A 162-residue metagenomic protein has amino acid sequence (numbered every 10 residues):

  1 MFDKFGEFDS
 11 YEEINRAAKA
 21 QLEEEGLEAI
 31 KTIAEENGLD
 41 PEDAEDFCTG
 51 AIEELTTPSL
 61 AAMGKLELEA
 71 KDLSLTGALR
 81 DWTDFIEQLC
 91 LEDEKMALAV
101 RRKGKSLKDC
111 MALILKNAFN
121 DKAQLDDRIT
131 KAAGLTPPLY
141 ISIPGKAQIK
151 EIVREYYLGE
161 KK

Functional and structural regions predicted by a protein language model:
M1-L89, L158-K162: Low-complexity, interaction-prone regions
R16, R80, R101-R102, R128 (+1 more regions): Arginine residue identity/basic-tract feature
L22-G26, D93, S106, G145: Helix N-terminus capping/helix-initiation residues
A61-Q124: Charged, amphipathic alpha-helical linker/scaffold segments
Q124-K162: Long, highly charged low-complexity segments enriched in Glu/Asp and Lys/Arg with interspersed Ser/Thr
